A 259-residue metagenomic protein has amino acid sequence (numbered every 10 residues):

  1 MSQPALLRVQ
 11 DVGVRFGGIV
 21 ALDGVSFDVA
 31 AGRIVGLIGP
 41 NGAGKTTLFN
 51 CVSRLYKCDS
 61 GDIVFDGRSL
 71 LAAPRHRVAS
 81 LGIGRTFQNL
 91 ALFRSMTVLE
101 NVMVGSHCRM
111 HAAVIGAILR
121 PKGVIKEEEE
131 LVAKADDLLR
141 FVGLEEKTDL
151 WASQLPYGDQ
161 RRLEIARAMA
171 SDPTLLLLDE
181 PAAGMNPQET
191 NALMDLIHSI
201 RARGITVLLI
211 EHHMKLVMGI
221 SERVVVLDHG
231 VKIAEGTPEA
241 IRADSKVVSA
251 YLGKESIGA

Functional and structural regions predicted by a protein language model:
S2-A259: Glycine-rich phosphate-binding loops of nucleotide-dependent enzymes
